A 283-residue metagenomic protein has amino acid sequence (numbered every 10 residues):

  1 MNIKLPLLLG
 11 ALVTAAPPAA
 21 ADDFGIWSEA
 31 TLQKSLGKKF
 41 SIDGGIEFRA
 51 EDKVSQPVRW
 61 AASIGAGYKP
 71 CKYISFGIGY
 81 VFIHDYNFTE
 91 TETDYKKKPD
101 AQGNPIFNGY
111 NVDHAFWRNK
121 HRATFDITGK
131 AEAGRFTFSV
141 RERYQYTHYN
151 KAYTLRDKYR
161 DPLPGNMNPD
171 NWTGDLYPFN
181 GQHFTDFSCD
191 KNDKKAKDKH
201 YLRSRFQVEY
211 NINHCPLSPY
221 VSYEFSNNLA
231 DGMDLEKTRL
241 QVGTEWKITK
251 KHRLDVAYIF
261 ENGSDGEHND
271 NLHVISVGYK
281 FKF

Functional and structural regions predicted by a protein language model:
A20-N87: Start-of-domain marker
D23, V54-W60, F88-Y95, K151-K158 (+2 more regions): Outer-membrane beta-barrel translocator domains and adjoining extracellular loop/strand segments of Gram-negative
F24-I26, V58-W60, N119-A123, K195-L202 (+2 more regions): Residues that define the transmembrane beta-barrel architecture of outer-membrane proteins
A30-K34, I64-Y68, F125-G129, E142-Y144 (+3 more regions): Residues on the lipid-exposed face of transmembrane beta-strands in outer-membrane beta-barrel proteins
K39-G44, Y73-I78, G134-F138, H214-P219 (+1 more regions): Repeated loop/turn-to-beta-strand initiation elements of outer-membrane beta-barrel proteins
I46-D52, Y80-Y86, A131-A133, Y144-N150 (+3 more regions): Transmembrane beta-strands of outer-membrane beta-barrel pores
G67-K69, Y73-R203, L272: Outer-membrane pore/translocation modules
V221, L235-F283: Predominantly the C-terminal beta-signal and adjacent terminal strand-loop region of outer-membrane beta-barrel
